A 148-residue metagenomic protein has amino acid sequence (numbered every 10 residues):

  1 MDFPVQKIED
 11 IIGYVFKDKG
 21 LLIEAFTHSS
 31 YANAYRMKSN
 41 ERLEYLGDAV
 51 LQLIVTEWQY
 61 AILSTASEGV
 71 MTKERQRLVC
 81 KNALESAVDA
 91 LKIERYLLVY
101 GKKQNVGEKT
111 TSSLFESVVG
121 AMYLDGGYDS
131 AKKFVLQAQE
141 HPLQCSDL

Functional and structural regions predicted by a protein language model:
M1-L148: Double-stranded RNA-binding/processing signature
